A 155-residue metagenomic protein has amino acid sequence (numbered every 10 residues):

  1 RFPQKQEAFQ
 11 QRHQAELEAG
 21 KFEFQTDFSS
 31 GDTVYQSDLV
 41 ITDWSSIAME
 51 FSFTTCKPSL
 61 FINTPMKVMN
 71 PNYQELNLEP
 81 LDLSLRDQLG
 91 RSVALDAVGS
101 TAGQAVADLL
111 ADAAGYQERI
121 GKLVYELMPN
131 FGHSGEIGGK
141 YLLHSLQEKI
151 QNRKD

Functional and structural regions predicted by a protein language model:
R1-F24: Catalytic donor nucleotide-activated moiety binding site of glycosyltransferases and closely related
R12-L17, S46-L127: Catalytic binding pocket for nucleotide-activated donors in carbohydrate/polymer assembly enzymes
Q25-D27, I41-W44, I62: Short His-Asn-centered micro-motif
D27-S37: Short acidic alpha-helix that forms the nucleotide-activated donor recognition element in Leloir-type transferases
Y35-A48: Acidic donor-binding loop of glycosyltransferase active sites
F131-D155: C-terminal alpha-helical cap of glycosyltransferases
